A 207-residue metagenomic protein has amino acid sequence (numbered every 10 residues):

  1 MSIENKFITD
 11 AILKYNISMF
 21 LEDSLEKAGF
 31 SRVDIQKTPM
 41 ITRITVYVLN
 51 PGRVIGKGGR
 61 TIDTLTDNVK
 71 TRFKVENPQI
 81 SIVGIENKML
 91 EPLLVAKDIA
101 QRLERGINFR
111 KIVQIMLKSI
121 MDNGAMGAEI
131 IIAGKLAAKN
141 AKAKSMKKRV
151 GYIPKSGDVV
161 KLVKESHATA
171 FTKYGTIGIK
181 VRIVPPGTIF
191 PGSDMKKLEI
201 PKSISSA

Functional and structural regions predicted by a protein language model:
M1-D63, Y174-I189, L198-A207: N-terminal, positively charged regions that mediate nucleic acid binding
F7-A11, I85, M89, G106 (+2 more regions): Conserved phosphate/pyrophosphate-binding and hydrolysis machinery centered on Walker-type P-loop NTPases, extending
D23-K27, V33-T38, T71, G84-E91 (+2 more regions): Replace "in large, NTP-powered and nucleic-acid-processing enzymes" with "in large, NTP-powered factors and other
K37-L49, V75-D98: Short, charge-patterned binding micro-sites
T38, R60, V83-N87, A133-L136 (+1 more regions): Short, ordered loop/turn segments at secondary-structure junctions
R43, R53-V54, N87-L90, L136-N140 (+1 more regions): Short, active-site-adjacent cap segments at secondary-structure transitions
V54-I80: Acidic, low-complexity central loop/insert segments
L93, D98, R102-A207: Positively charged, low-complexity, intrinsically disordered RNA-binding extensions
